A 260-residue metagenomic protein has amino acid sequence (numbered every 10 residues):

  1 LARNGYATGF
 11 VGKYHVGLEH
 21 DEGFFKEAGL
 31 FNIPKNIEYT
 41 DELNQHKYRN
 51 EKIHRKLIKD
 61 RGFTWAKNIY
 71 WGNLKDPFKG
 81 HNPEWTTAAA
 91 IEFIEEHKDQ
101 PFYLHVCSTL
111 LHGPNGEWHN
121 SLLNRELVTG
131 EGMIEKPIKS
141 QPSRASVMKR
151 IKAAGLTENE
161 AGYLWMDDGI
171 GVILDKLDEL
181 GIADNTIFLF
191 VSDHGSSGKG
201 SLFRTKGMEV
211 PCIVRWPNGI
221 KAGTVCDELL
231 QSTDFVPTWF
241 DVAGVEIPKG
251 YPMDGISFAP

Functional and structural regions predicted by a protein language model:
L1-V16: Long, well-ordered early-domain segments
Y14, E19, S197: Gly/Ser/Thr-rich beta-alpha loop segments that engage phosphate groups in nucleotides
D21-G23: Extended amphipathic alpha-helical heptad-repeat regions
F25-K35, G207: Short, hinge-like loop/turn segments at secondary-structure boundaries
N44-D60, W65-P260: Active-site-proximal cap/lid insertion segments
